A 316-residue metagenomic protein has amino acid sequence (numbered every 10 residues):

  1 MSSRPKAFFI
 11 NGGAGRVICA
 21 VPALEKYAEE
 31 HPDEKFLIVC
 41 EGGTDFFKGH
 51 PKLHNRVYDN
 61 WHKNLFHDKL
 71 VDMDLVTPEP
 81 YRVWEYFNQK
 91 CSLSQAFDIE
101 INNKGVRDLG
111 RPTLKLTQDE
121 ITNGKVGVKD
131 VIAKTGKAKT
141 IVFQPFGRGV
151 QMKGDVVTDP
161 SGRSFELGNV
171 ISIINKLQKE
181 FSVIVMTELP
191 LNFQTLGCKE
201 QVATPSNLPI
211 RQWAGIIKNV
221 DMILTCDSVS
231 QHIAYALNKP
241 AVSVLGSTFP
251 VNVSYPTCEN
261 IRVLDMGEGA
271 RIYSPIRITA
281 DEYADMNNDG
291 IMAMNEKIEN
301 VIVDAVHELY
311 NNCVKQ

Functional and structural regions predicted by a protein language model:
M1-P51: N-terminal pre-catalytic "stem/leader" segment of glycosyltransferase-like enzymes
P5-A7, T140, M222: Structural motif
F9-V21, G149-F165: A short, glycine/small-residue-rich beta-strand->loop->alpha-helix junction that serves as a flexible
E34, G42-G43, K48-V157, T248-N252 (+1 more regions): Conserved nucleotide-diphosphate donor binding/catalytic pocket of glycan-assembly enzymes
L37, V57, K69-T77, I184 (+3 more regions): Hydrophobic/aromatic beta-strand patches that form the interior of the parallel beta-sheet core in alpha/beta enzyme
N55-N60, T204-S206, I261-G267: Short acidic-hydrophobic, aromatic-tinged amphipathic segments that line or gate anion-handling sites
V83-D130, T257-Q316: Leloir-type glycosyltransferase catalytic cores
V156-V251: Donor-binding and catalytic core of enzymes assembling or modifying cell-surface/extracellular glycoconjugates
